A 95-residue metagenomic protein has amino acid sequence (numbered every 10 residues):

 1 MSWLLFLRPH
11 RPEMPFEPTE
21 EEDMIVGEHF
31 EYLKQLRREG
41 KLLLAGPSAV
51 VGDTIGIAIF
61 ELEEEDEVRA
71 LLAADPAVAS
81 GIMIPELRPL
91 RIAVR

Functional and structural regions predicted by a protein language model:
M1-R95: Conserved, structured core segments of small domains
